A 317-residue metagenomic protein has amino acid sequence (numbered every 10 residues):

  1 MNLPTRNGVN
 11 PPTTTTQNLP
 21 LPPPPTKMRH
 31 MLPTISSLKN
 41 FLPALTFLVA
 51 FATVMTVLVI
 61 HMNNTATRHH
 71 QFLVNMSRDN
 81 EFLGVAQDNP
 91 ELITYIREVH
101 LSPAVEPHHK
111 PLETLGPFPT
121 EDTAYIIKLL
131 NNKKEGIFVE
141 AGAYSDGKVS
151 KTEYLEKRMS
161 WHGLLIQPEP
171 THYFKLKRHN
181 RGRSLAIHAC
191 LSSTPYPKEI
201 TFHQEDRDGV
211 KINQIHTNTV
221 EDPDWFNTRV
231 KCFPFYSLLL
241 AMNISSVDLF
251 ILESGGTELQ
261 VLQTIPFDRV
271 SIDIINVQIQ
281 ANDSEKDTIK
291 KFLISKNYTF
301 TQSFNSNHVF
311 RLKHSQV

Functional and structural regions predicted by a protein language model:
N2-V317: Phosphate/nucleotide-binding beta-alpha loop and adjacent structural elements of enzyme active sites
